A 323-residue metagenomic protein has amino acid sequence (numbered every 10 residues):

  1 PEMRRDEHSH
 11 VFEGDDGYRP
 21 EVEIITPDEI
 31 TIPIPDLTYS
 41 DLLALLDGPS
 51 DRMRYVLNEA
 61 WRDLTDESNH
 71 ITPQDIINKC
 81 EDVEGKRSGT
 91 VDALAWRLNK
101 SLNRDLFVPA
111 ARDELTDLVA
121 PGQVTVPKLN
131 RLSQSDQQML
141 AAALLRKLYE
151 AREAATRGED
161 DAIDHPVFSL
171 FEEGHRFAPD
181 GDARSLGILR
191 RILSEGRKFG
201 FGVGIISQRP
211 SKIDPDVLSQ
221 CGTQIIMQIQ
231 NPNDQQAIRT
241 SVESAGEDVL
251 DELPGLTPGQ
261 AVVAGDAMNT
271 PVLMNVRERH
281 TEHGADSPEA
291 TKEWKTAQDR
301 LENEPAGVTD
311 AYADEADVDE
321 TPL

Functional and structural regions predicted by a protein language model:
P1-R191, G259-A261, G265: P-loop NTPase motor domains
H8-H10, V167, R176-L186, S244 (+1 more regions): Accessory regions of macromolecular translocation/handling assemblies
H10-G17, Q220-G222, V242, E278-H280: Short secondary-structure boundary/capping segments
I32, R54-L57, A155-D161, K198-V203 (+5 more regions): Short C-terminal domain-edge/linker segments immediately following a structured domain
D66-E67, E150, D161, Q228 (+7 more regions): Short, intrinsically disordered/low-complexity patches at protein termini and at juxtamembrane boundaries
R131, R146, N231, E278-H280: Non-catalytic surface loops within mature trypsin-like serine protease
M139, G259-L323: Conserved P-loop NTPase motor module
L193-N275: Conserved ATP-driven motor cores of ASCE-family P-loop NTPases powering translocation/secretion/packaging/pilus
